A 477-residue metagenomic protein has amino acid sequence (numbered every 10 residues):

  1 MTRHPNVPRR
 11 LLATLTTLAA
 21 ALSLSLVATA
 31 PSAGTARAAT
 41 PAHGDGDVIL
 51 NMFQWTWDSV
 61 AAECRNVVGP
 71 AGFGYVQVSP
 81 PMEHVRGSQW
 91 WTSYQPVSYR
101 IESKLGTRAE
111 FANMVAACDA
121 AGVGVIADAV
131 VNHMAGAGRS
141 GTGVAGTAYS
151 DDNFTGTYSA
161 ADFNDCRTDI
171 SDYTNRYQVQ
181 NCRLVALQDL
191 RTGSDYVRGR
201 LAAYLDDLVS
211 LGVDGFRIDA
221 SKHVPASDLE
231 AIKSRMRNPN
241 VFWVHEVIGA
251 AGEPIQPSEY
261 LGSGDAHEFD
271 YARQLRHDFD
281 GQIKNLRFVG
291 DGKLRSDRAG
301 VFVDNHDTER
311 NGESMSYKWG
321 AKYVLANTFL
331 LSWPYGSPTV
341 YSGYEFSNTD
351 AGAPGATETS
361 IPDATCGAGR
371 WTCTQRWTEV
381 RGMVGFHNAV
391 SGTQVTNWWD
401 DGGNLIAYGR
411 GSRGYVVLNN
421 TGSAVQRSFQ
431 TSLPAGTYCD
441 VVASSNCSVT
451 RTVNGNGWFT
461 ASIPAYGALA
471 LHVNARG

Functional and structural regions predicted by a protein language model:
M1-R37: Secretory targeting and sorting signals
L11, A20, S32-W55, S59-A62 (+3 more regions): N-terminal carbohydrate-binding accessory modules
A39-I49, F53, E63-G69, F73-G74 (+6 more regions): Active-site-proximal helices and loops of the catalytic beta/alpha 8
A39-T40, T174, R198: Short acidic N-proximal helix/loop "leader" segments that mark the beginning of a domain or an inter-domain linker
D45-D47, H84-A116, A145-R191: Aromatic- and acidic-residue-enriched carbohydrate-binding clefts of CAZyme catalytic domains
I49-S59, L187-R198: Active-site mouth loops of central-metabolism enzymes
N181-D195, K222-K233: Active-site cleft segment of glycoside hydrolase catalytic domains centered on the general acid/base Glu
